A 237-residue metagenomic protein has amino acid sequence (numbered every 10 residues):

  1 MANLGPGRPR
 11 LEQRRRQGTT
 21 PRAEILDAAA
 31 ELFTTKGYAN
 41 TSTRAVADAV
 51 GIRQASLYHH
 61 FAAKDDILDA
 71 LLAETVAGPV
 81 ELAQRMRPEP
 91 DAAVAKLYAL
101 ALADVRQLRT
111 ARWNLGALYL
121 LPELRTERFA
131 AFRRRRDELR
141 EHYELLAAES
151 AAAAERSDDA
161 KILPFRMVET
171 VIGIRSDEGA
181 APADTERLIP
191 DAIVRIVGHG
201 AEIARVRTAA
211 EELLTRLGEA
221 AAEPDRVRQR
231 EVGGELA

Functional and structural regions predicted by a protein language model:
A2-P6, R140-A153, G173-A237: C-terminal peripheral helix-coil segments that are non-catalytic and often amphipathic
G7-L11: Arg/Lys-rich, glycine/proline-spaced intrinsically disordered segments in nuclear chromatin/transcription regulators
E24, A28, L32-D66, A70: Helix-turn-helix
A28, L32, A103, M167-I174 (+2 more regions): Amphipathic alpha-helical interface segments
A70, E81-T110, N114: Hydrophobic alpha-helical connector segments
V80, R125-V168, D184-R187, D191: Amphipathic alpha-helical packing segments from all-alpha helical-bundle domains
A117-R125: Short linear capping/connector segments at secondary-structure termini
